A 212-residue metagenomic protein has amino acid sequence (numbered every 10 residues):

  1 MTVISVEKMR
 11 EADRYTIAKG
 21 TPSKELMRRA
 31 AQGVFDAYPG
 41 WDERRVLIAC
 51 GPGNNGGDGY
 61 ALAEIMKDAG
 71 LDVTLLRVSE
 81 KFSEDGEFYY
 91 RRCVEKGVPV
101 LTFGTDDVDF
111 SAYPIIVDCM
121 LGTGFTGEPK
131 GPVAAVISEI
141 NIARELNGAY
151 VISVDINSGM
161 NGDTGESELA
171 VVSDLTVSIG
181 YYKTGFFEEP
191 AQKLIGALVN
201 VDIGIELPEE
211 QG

Functional and structural regions predicted by a protein language model:
M1-A49: An N-terminal, well-structured beta->alpha segment
M1-I4, R10, T16, Y113-G212: YjeF_N-associated NAD(P)HX repair module
I4-E7, T21-G33, G57, E84 (+5 more regions): Conserved active-site and cofactor/substrate-binding residues in soluble primary-metabolism enzymes
P22, T102-G104, D109, N161 (+1 more regions): Short, solvent-exposed coil/turn linker segments
F35-G122, E128-V154: Nucleotide and nucleotide-moiety/phosphate-recognizing core
